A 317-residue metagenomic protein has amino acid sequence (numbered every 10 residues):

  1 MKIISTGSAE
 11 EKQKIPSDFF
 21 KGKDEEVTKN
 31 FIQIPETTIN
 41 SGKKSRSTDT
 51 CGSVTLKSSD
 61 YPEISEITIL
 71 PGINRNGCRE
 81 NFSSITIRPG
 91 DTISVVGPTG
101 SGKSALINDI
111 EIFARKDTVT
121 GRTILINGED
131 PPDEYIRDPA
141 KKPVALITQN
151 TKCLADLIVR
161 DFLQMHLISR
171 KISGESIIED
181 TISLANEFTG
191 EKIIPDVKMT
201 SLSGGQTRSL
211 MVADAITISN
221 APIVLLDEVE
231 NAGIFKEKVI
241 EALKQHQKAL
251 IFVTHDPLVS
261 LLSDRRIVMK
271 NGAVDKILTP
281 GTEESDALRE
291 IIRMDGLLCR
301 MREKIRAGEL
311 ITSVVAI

Functional and structural regions predicted by a protein language model:
T99, S104: Walker A/P-loop
E111-R115: Helix-to-loop junction immediately C-terminal to a conserved catalytic motif
E129-A145: ABC ATPase NBD coupling module
N150, A155-T181: Q-loop/switch helix immediately C-terminal to the Walker
V197-L202: Conserved ABC ATPase signature
G204-V224: GG-anchored amphipathic helix commonly corresponding to the ABC/SMC/Rad50 NBD signature/C-loop
L261-M269: Conserved catalytic segment of ABC-fold P-loop ATPases
A273-R306: Conserved beta-strand-loop-alpha-helix hinge in the C-terminal portion of ABC ATPase nucleotide-binding domains
